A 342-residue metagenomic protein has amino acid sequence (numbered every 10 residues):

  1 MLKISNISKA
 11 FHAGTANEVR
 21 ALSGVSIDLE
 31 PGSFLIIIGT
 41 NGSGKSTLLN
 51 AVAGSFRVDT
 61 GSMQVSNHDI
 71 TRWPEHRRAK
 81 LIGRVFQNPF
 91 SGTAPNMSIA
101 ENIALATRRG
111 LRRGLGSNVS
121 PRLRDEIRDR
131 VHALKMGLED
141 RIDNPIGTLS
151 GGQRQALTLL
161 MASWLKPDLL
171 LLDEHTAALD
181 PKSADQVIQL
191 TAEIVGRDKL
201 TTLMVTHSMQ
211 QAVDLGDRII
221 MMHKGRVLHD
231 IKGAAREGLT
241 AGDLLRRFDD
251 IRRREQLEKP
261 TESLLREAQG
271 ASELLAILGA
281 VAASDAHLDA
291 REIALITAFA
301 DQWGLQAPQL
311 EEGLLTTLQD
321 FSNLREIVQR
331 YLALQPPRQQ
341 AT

Functional and structural regions predicted by a protein language model:
M1, A10-G24, P74: A short, flexible loop at the N-terminus of ABC-type nucleotide-binding domains that lies
T15, D69-G83, S91, R113-S120 (+1 more regions): ABC ATPase NBD coupling module
I38-T40: The feature captures the beta-strand-to-loop junction immediately N-terminal to the Walker
A53: Helix-to-loop junction immediately C-terminal to a conserved catalytic motif
G61-D69, I231: Conserved ABC transporter NBD signature motif
A162-S163: ABC ATPase C-loop
R226-D250: Conserved beta-strand-loop-alpha-helix hinge in the C-terminal portion of ABC ATPase nucleotide-binding domains
E258-A283, D289-T342: Small-residue-enriched hydrophobic alpha-helices in membranes
